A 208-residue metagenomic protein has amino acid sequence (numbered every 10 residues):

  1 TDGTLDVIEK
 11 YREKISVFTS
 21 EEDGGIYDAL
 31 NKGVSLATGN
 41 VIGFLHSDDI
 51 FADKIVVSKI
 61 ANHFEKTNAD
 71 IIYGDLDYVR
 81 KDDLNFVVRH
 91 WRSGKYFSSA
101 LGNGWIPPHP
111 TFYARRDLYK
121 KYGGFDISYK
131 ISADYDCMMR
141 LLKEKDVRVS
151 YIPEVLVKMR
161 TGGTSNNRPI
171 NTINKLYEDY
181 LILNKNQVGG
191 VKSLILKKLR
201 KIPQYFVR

Functional and structural regions predicted by a protein language model:
T1-N171: Nucleotide-sugar donor-binding/catalytic module of glycosyltransferases that assemble extracellular/cell-envelope
D6, K10, N62, L181 (+2 more regions): Charged/polar, solvent-exposed surface patches and flexible loops
E154, M159, N167-S193: Catalytic core of nucleotide-sugar-dependent glycosyltransferases
N184-R208: Membrane-proximal basic amphipathic "stem/tether" segments
